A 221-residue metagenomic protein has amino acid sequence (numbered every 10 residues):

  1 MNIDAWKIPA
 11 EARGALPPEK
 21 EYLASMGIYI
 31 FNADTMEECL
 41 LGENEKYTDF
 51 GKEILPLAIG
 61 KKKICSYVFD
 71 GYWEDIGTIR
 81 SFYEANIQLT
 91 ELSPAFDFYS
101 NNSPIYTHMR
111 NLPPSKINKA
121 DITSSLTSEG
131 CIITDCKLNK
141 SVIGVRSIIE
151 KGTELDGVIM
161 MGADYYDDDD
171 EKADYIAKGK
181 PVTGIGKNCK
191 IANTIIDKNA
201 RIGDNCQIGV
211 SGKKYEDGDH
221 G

Functional and structural regions predicted by a protein language model:
M1-Y29: Conserved core of the sugar-phosphate nucleotidyltransferase
G14-A15, D34, E38-G221: Left-handed beta-helix
